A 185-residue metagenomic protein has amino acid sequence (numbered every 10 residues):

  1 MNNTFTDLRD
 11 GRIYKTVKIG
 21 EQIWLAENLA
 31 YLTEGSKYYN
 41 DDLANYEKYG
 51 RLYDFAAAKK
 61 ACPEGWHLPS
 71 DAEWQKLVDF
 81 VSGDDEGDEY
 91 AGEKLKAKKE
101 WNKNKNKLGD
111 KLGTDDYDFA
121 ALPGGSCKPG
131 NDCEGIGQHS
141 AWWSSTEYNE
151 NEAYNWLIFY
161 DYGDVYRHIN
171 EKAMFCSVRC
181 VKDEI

Functional and structural regions predicted by a protein language model:
M1-I185: Conserved positions within compact, well-structured domain cores
